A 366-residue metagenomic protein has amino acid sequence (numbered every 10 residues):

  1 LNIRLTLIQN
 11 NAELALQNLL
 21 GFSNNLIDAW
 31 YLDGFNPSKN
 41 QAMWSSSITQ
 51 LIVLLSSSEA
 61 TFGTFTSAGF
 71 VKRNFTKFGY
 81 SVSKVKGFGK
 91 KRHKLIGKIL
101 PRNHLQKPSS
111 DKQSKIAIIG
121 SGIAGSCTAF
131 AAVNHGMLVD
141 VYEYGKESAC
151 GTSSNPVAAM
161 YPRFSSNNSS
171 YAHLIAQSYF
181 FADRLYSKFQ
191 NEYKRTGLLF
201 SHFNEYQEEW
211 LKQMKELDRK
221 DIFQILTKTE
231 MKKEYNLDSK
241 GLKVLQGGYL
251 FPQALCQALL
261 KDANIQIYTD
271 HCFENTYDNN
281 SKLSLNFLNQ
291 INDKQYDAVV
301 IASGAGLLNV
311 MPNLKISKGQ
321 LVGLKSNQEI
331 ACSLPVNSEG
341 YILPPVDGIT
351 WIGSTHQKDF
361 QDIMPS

Functional and structural regions predicted by a protein language model:
L1-L20: S-adenosyl-L-methionine
N18-A29: A short acidic, Gly/Pro-enriched loop at the edge of an enzyme's catalytic core that lines a small-molecule cofactor
S45-S58: A short glycine-rich, Lys/Arg-flanked "PGG" loop and its adjoining helix->strand segment in the class I
G63, N167-S178, F203-E208, L242-A258 (+1 more regions): Short beta-strand to alpha-helix junction loop
K94-I96, R102-K112, A117-H135, Y144 (+4 more regions): Active-site substrate-recognition segment that forms the wall of the catalytic cavity or substrate channel
V157-E234: Dinucleotide-binding Rossmann-like beta1-alpha1 core, especially the glycine-rich loop that anchors the ADP
S166-N167, N191-F200, K228-D262, T355-K358: Helix-loop-beta segment of a Rossmann-like dinucleotide-binding subdomain
Y268-S284: A conserved short coil-to-beta-strand element within the FAD-binding core of flavoproteins
